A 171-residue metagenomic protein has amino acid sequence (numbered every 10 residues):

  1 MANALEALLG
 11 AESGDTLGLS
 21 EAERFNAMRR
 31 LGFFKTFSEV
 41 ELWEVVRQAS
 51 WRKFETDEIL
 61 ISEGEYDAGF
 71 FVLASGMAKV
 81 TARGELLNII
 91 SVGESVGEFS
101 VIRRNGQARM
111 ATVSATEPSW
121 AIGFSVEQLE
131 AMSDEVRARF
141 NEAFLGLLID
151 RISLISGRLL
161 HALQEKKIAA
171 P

Functional and structural regions predicted by a protein language model:
M1-P171: Cytosolic regulatory regions built on CNB/CRP/Popeye-like sensor folds
